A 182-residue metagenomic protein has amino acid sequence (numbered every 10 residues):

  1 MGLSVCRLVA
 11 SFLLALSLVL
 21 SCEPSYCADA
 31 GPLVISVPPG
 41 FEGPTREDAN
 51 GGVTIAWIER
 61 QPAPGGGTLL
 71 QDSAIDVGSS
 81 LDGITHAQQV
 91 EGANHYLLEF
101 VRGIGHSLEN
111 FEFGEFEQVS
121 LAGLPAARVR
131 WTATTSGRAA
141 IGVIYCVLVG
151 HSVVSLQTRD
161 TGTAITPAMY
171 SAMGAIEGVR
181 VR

Functional and structural regions predicted by a protein language model:
M1-C6: N-terminal secretory signal peptides that target proteins for export/translocation
V9-S21: Bacterial N-terminal signal peptides
P24-I58: N-terminal "mature-domain start" segment
P32, A87, E91-H95, T163-Y170: Soluble non-cytosolic domains of exported or imported proteins
I35-G43, S152-R182: Surface-exposed amphipathic alpha-helical segments
P39-F41, E47-D48, W131-A133, I144 (+1 more regions): A mature extracytoplasmic/lumenal domain signature
N50-G142: Conserved polar/disulfide-associated segments of primarily extracytoplasmic proteins
V143-V153: A short, solvent-exposed beta-edge/loop patch
